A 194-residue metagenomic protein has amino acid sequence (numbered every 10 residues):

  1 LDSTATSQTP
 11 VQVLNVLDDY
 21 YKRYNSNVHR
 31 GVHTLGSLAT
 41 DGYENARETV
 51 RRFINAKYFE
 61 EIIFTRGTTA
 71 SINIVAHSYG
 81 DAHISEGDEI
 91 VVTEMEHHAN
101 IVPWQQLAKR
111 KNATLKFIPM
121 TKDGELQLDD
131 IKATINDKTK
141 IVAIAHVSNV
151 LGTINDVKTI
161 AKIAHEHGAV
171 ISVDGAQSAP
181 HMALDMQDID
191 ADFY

Functional and structural regions predicted by a protein language model:
L1-Y194: Pyridoxal 5′-phosphate
